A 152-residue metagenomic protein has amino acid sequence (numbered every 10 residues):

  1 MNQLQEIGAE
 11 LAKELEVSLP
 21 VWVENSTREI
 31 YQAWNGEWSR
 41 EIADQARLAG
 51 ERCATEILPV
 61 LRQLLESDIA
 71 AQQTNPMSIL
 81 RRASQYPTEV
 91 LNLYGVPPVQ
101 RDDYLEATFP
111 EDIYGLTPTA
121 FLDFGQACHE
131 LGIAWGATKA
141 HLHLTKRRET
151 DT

Functional and structural regions predicted by a protein language model:
M1-T74, R82-T152: Extended, amphipathic alpha-helical stalk segments that mediate dimerization and serve as stator/scaffold rods within
